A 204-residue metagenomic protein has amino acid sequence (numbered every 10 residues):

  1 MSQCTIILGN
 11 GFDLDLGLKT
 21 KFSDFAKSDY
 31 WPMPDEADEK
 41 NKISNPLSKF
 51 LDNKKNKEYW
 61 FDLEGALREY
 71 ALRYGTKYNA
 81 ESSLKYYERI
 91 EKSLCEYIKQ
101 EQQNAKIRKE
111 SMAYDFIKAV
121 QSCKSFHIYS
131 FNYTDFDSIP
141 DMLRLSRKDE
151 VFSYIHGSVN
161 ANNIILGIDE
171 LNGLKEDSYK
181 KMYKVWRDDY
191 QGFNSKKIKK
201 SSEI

Functional and structural regions predicted by a protein language model:
S2-T5, N10-I204: Conserved catalytic-core helix/loop/strand module for nucleotide-ribose chemistry
